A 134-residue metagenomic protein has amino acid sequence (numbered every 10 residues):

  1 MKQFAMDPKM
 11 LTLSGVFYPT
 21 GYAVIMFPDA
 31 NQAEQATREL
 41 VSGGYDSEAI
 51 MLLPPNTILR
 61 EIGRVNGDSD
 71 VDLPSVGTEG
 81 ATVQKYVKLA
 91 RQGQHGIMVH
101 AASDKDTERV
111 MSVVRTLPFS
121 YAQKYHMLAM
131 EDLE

Functional and structural regions predicted by a protein language model:
M1-E134: Positively charged, small/polar-rich N-terminal and surface patches that mediate targeting and assembly and bind
